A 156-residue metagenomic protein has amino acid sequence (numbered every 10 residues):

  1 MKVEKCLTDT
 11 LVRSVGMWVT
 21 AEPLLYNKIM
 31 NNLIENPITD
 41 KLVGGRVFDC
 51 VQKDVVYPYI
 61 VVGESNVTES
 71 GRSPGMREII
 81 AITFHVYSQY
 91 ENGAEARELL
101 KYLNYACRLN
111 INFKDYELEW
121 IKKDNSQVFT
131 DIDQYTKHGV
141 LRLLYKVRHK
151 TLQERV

Functional and structural regions predicted by a protein language model:
K2-N66, E98, Y105, R155-V156: Small/polar-rich, solvent-exposed N-terminal microdomains that initiate assembly or binding
E22, A96, I132-T136: Short capping loops/turns at secondary-structure boundaries
T39-K41, Y105-K150: Acidic-leaning, charged glycine-interspersed low-complexity segments
V43-N92, D124-Q127: Short, solvent-exposed beta-alpha or beta-beta edge segments that form flexible loop/patches at the rim of ligand
S73-P74, T151-V156: Short, charged, solvent-exposed linker or helix-capping segments at domain edges/interfaces that act as flexible hinges
S88-L109: Mid-chain, well-packed structural core segment of small domains
